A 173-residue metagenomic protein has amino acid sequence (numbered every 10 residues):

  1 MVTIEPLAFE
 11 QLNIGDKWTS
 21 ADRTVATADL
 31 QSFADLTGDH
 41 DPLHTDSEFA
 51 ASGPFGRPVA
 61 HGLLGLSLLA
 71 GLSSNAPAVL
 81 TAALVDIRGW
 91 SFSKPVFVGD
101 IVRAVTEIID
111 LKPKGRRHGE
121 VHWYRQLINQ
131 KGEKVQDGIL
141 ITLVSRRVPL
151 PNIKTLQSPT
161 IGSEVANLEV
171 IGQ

Functional and structural regions predicted by a protein language model:
M1-N13, F92, V96-I101, V105-Q173: HotDog/MaoC-like acyl-thioester-processing domains
V2-D86, R147-Q173: Hot-dog-fold acyl-thioester-processing enzymes
R88-W90: Conserved interaction-surface patches within small, structured recognition/assembly domains
